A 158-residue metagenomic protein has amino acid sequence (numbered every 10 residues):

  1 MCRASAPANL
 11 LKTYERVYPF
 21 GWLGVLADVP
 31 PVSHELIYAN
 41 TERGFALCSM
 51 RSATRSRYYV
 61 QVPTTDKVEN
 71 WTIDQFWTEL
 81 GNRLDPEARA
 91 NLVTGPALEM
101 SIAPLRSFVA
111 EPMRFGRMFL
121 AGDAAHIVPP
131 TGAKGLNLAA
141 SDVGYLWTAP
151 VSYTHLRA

Functional and structural regions predicted by a protein language model:
M1-L105, A110: Conserved FAD-binding catalytic core of PHBH/FMO-like flavoproteins
C2, S101-R157: Conserved mid-domain beta->alpha element of the FAD-binding
